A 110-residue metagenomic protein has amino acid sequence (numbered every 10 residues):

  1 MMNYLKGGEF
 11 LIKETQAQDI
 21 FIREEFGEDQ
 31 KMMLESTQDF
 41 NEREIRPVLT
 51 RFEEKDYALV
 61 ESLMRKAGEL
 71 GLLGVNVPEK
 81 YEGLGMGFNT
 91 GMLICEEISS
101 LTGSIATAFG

Functional and structural regions predicted by a protein language model:
M1-D29: Intrinsic disorder at enzyme termini
G27, F52-E54, L84: A generic secondary-structure micro-motif detector that highlights 1-2 residue hydrophobic/ambivalent hotspots embedded
E28-R43: A non-catalytic, amphipathic alpha-helix used as a structural packing/dimerization or gating element in enzyme scaffolds
S36, S62-L63, L93: Short Gly/charged-rich anion-binding patches and loops
D39-P47, K66, L70, E97: Generic non-transmembrane alpha-helical segments
V48-E69: Short secondary-structure junction/hinge motifs that connect adjacent elements
E69-G110: Internal helix-loop-helix
